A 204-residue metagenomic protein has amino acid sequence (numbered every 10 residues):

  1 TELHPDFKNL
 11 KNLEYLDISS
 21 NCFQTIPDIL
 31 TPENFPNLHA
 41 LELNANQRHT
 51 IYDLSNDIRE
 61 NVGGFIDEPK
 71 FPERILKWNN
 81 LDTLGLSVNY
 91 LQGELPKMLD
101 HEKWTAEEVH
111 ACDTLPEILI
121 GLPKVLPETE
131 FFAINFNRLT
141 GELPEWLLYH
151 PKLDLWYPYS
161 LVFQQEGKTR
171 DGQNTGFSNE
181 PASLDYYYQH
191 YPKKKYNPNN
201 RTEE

Functional and structural regions predicted by a protein language model:
L3-D6, I26-T31, I51-S55, E68-E73 (+3 more regions): The feature encodes a structural signal of leucine-rich repeats
N9-N12, P32-L38, D57, K77-N80 (+3 more regions): Leucine-rich repeat
L13-I18, L38-L43, E60-N61, D82-L86 (+3 more regions): Conserved hydrophobic beta-strand positions in leucine-rich repeat
N21, N46, G64, N89 (+3 more regions): Consensus "Asn ladder" position of solenoid repeat domains
A45-I66, H101-C112, E117: Acidic/polar low-complexity surface segments
E68-F71, E102-K124, G167-E180, P192: Exposed regions on extracellular, virion, or secretory-pathway luminal proteins
L126-E203: Leucine-rich solenoid repeat scaffolds
